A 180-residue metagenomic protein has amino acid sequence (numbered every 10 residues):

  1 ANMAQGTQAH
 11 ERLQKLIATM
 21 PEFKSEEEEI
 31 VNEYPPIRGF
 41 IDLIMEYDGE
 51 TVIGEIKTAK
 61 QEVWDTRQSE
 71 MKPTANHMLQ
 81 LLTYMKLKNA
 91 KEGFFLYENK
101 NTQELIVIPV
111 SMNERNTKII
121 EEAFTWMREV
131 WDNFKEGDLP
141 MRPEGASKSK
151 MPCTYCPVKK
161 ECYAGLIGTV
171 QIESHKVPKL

Functional and structural regions predicted by a protein language model:
A1-I53, A59-T66, A75, L180: Metal-dependent nuclease catalytic cores that hydrolyze phosphodiester bonds in DNA/RNA, characterized by
Q8, R12, L79-T83, L87: Short amphipathic alpha-helical face segments that pack within enzyme cores and frequently flank/anchor catalytic
K57-E62, E98-T102: Short connector loops/turns at beta-strand edges and beta->alpha or beta->beta junctions
M71, T83, L87-L180: Metal-dependent nuclease catalytic regions and adjoining charged, substrate-binding loops involved in nucleic-acid end
K72-L79: A general alpha-helical scaffold signature found inside nucleotide-binding enzyme cores
